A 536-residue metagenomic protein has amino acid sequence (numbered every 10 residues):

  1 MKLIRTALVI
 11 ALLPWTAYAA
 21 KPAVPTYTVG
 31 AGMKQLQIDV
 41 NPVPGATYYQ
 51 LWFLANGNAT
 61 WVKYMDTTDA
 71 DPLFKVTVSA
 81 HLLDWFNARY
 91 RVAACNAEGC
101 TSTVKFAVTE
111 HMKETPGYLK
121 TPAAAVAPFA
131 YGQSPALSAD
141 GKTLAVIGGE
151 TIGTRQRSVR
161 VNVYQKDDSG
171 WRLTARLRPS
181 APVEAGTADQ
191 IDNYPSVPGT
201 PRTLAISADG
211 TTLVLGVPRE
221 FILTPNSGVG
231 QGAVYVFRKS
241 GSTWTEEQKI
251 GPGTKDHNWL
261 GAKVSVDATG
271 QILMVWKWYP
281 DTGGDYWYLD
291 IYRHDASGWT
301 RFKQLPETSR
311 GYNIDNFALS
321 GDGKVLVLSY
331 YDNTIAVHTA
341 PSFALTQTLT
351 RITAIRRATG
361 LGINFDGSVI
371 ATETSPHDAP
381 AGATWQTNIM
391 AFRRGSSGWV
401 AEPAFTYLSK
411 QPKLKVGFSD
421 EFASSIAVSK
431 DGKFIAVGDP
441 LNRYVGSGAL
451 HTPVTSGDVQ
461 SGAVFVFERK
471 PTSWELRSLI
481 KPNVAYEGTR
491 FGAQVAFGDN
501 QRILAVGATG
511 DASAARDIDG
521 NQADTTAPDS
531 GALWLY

Functional and structural regions predicted by a protein language model:
M1-A7: Bacterial N-terminal signal peptides that target proteins for export
A7-W15: Bacterial N-terminal signal peptides
A20-Y536: Conserved beta-strand/short-helix segments that make up beta-rich extracellular adhesion/recognition modules
